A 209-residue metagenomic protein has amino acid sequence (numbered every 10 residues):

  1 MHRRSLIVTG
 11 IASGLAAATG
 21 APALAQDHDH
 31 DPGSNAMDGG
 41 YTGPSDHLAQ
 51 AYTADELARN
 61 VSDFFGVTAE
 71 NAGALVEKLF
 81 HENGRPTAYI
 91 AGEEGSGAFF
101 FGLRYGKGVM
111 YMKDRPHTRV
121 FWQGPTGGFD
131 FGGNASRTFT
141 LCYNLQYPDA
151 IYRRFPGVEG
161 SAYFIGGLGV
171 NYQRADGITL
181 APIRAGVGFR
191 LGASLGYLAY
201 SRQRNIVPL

Functional and structural regions predicted by a protein language model:
M1-S13: N-terminal secretory signal peptides and thylakoid transit peptides that target proteins across membranes
D29-G33: Linear-motif-rich intrinsically disordered regions of signaling adaptor/scaffold proteins, especially proline/polar
A36-L209: Small-residue-enriched, tightly packed secondary-structure blocks
